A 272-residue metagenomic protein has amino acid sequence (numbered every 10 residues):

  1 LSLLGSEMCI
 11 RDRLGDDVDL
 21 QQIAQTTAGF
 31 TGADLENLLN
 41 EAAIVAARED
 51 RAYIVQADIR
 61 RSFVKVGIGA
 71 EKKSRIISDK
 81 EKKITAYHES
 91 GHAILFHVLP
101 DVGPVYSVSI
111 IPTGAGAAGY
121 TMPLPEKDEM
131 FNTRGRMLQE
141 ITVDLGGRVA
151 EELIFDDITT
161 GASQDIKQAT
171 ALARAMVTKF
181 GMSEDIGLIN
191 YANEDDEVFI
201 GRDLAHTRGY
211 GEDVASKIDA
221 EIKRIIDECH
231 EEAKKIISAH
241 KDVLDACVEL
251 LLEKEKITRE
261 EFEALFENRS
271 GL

Functional and structural regions predicted by a protein language model:
L1-G5, I10: Single conserved hydrophobic/aromatic residue that forms the stacking wall/gate of nucleotide- or nucleobase-binding
R11-G15, V66-A70, R148, E152: A short secondary-structure junction motif
L14-G29, E41, K73-K80: Short conserved motifs of the RecA-like P-loop NTPase core
T27-A57, V64-K72, A93-V105, M176-S183: AAA+ ATPase "lid" subdomain C-terminal helix
R60-K65, G114-G116: Short, conserved phosphate-binding/catalytic loop or strand-edge motifs used in phosphoryl-/nucleotidyl-transfer
K83-Y87, A93-L272: Soluble catalytic regions of large protease machineries
